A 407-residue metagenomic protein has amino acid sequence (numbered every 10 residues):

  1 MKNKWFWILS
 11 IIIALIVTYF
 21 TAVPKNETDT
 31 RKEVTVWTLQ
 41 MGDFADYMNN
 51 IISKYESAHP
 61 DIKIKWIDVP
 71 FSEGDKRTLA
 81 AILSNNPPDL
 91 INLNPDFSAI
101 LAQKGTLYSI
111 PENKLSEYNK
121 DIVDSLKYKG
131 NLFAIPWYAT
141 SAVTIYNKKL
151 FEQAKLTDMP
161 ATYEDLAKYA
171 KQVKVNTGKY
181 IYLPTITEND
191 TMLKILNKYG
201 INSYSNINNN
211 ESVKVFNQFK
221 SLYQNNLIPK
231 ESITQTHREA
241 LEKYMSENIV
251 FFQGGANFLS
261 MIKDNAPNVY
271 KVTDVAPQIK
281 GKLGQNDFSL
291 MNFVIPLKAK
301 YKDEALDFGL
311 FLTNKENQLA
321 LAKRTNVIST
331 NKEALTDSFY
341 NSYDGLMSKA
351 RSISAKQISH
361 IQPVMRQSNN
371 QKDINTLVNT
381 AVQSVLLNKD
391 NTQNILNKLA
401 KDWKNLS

Functional and structural regions predicted by a protein language model:
M1-S98, D158, K280-L283, D303-E304 (+5 more regions): Conserved N-terminal structural module of periplasmic/extracytoplasmic solute-binding proteins
S53-A58, K63-K65, Q224-L227, D264-I328 (+2 more regions): Extracytoplasmic/periplasmic substrate-recognition and gating elements
K54, H59-D121, K149-A154, A161 (+3 more regions): Extracytoplasmic "Venus flytrap"/periplasmic binding protein-like
N94-V143, D165, V175-T177, Y270-I279 (+2 more regions): Hinge/lid segment of periplasmic solute-binding proteins
S98-I100, G255-Y270: A ligand-binding cleft/hinge motif common to bilobed small-molecule-binding domains
A99-T106, I122-M159, P184-Y204, D287-I295 (+1 more regions): Periplasmic solute-binding protein
A170-Q172, S205-T236: Glycine-centered hinge/linker elements that transmit conformational signals in sensory and ligand-binding systems
S348-K404: C-terminal capping/gating helix-and-loop segments adjacent to ligand/active sites or protein-protein/ligand interfaces
